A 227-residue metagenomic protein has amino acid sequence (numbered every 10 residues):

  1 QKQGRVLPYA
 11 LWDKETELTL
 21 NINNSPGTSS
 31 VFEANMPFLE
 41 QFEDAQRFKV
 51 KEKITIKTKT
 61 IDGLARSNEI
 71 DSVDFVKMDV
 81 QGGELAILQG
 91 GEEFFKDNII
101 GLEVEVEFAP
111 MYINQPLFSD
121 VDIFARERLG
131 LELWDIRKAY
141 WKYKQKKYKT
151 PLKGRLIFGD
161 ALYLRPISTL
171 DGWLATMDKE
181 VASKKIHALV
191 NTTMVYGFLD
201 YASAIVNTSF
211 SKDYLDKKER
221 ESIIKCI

Functional and structural regions predicted by a protein language model:
Q1-I227: Phosphate/nucleotide-binding beta-alpha loop and adjacent structural elements of enzyme active sites
